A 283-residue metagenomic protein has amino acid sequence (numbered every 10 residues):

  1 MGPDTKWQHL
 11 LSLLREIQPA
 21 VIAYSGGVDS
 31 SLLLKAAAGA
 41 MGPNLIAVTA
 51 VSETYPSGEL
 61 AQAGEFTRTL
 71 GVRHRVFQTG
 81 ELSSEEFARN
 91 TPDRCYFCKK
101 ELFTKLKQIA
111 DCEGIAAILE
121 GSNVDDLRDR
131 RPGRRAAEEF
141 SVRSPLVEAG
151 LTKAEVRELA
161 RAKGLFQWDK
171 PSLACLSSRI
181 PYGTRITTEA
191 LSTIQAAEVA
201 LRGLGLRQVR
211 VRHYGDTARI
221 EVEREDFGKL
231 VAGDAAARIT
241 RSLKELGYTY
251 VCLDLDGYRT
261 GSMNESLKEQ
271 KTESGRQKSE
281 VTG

Functional and structural regions predicted by a protein language model:
M1-A162, A218, R238-Y248, S266: ATP-dependent adenylation/nucleotidyltransferase module used to activate substrates
S84, L267-G283: Short, basic, low-complexity termini and linkers enriched in Ser/Thr/Gly/Pro that act as targeting/leader peptides
L151-K153, R157-L201, G205-R210: Mid-to-C-terminal catalytic subdomains of enzymes that bind/position adenosyl phosphate moieties or nucleic-acid
S192-I194, A232-A237: Charged helix-capping and loop-helix junction motifs
R207-Y214, D254-Y258: C-terminal boundary motif of the adenylate-forming
H213-G215, R219-A232: A short interface-forming secondary-structure element
C252-S266: Short proline/glycine- and acidic-rich turn/helix-capping motifs at secondary-structure junctions
